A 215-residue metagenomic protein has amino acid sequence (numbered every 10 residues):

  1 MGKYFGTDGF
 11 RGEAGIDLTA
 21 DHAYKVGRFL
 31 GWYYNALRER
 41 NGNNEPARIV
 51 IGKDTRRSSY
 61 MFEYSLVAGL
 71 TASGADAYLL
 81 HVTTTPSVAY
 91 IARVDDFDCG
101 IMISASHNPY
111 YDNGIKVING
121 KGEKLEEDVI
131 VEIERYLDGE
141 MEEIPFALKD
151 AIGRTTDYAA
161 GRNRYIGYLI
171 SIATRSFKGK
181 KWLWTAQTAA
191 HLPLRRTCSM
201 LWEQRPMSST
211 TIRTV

Functional and structural regions predicted by a protein language model:
M1-A68, A72-S73, R154-K181: An N-terminal, well-structured beta->alpha segment
Y4, A77-L79, G100, G153-T156 (+1 more regions): Conserved beta-strand scaffold positions in the cores of enzyme catalytic domains, especially in NTP/NDP-utilizing
T7, K53, I103, W184-Q187 (+1 more regions): Active-site flanking residues adjacent to catalytic metal/cofactor-binding acidic residues
E13, N113-V215: Gly/Ser/Thr-enriched, mixed-charge loops and adjacent short helices that form phosphate/oxyanion-binding elements
Y33-A36, V94, L201: Active-site catalytic microenvironments for nucleophilic, acid-base chemistry
E39-K121: Ferredoxin-reductase
